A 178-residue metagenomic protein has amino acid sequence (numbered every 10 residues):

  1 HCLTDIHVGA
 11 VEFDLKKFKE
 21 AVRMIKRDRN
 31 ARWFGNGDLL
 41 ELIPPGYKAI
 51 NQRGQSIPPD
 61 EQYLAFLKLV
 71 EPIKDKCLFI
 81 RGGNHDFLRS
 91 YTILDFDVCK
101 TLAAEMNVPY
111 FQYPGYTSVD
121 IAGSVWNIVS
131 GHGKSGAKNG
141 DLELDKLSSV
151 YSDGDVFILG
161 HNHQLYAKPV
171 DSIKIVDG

Functional and structural regions predicted by a protein language model:
H1-V8, V125-S135: Active-site-proximal beta-strand elements of phosphoester/diester hydrolases
L3-F111: Core catalytic region of metal-dependent phosphoesterases/phosphodiesterases, especially metallo-beta-lactamase-like
K19-A21, L67-K68, Y116, L142-K146: A generic local structural motif
R29, D75, V125, Y151-D153: Short, well-ordered loop/turn elements at secondary-structure boundaries
G35, F111-P114, L159-Q164: A generic structural motif
P109, S118-G123, K146-Y151: Short, conserved, surface-exposed binding loops centered on an aromatic residue
Y113-G123, V170-I173: Short acidic-hydrophobic surface loop/beta-edge motif
N127-I128, K134-G178: Conserved beta-sheet core of the metallophosphoesterase superfamily
